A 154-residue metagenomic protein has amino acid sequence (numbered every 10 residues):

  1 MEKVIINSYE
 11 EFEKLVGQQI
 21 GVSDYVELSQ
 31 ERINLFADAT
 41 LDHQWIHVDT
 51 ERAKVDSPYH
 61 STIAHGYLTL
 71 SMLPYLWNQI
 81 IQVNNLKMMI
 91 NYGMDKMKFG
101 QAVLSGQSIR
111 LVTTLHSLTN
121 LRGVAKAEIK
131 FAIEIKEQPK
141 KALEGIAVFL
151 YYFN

Functional and structural regions predicted by a protein language model:
M1-L15, V103-N154: HotDog/MaoC-like acyl-thioester-processing domains
E2-I90: Hot-dog-fold acyl-thioester-processing enzymes
Q44-H47, V55, N91-Y92, K130-E134 (+1 more regions): Short, low-complexity, polar/charged sequence segments that are solvent-exposed and flexible
N78-Q82, A102, L118: Alpha-helix capping at helix-to-loop junctions
M94-F99: Short alpha-helix capping/helix-loop boundary micro-motifs
